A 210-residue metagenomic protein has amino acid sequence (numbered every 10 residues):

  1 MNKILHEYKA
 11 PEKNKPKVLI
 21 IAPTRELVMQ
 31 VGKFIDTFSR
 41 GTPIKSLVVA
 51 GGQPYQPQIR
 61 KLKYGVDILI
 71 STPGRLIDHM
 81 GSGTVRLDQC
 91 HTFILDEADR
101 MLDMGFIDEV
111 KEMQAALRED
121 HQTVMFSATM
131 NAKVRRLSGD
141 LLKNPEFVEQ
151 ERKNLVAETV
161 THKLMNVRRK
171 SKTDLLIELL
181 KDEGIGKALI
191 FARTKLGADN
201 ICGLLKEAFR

Functional and structural regions predicted by a protein language model:
M1-R210: Conserved helicase RecA-like core
